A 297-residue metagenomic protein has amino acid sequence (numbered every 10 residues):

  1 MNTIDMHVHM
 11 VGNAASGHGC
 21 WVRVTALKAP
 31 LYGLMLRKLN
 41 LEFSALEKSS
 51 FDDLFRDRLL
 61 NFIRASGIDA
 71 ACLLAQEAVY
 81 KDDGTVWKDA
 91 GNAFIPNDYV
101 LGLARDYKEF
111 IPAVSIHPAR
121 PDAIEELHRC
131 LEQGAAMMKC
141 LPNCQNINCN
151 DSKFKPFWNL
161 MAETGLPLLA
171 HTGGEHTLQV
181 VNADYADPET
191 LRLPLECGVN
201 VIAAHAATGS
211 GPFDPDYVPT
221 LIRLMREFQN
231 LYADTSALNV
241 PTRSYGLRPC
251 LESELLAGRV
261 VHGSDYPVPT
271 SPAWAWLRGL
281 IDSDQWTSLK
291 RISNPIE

Functional and structural regions predicted by a protein language model:
M1-L74, Y80-G91, L289: An N-terminally biased module of ancient metal coordination in phosphate/nucleic-acid-related enzymes
I4-V8, A70-L73, I111-V114, M138-C140 (+4 more regions): Hydrophobic faces of well-ordered beta-strands that scaffold small-molecule active sites in alpha/beta enzyme cores
H9-A14, A78-K81, P118-D122, Q145 (+4 more regions): Active-site environment of divalent metal-dependent phosphoester hydrolases
F43-K48, Y80-N92, T177-Y185, G209-Y217 (+1 more regions): Short, flexible/disordered intra-domain loops and linkers
L54-I63, A119-C130, V218: Short, acidic/polar
F62-S66, C130, M161, P194 (+2 more regions): Generic structural signal for hydrophobic
A75-A183: Active-site gating/metal-coordination segments in enzymes
N200, A207-E297: H/E-rich (His + Asp/Glu) clusters that bind or coordinate divalent metals
